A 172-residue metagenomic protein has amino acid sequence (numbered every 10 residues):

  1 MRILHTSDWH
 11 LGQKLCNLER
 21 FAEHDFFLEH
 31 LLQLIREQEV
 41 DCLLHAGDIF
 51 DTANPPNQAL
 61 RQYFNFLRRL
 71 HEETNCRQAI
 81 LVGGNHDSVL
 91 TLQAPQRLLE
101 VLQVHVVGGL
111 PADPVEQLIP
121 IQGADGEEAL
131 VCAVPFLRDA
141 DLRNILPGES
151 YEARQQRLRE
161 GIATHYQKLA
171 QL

Functional and structural regions predicted by a protein language model:
M1-H45, F50-V82, H86-L172: Extended recognition/assembly regions associated with phosphoester-bond processing machinery
